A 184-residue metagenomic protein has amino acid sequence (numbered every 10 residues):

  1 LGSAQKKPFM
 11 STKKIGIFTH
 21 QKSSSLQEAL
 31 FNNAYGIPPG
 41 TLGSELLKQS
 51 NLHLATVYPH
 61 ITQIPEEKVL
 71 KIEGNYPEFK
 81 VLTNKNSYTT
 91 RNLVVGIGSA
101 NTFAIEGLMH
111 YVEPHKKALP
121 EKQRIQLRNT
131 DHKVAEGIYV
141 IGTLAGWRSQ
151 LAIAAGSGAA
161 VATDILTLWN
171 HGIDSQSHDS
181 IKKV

Functional and structural regions predicted by a protein language model:
L1-K48: Beta1-alpha1 glycine-rich phosphate/pyrophosphate-binding loop at the start of Rossmann-like nucleotide-binding domains
A4-P8, I141-K182: A conserved FAD-binding loop/helix module that cradles the flavin
T19, I97, G142: Short beta-strand/turn micro-motifs composed of small residues that flank or help shape donor/cofactor-binding pockets
L26, F103-A104, R148: Glycine/Thr-rich phosphate-binding loops of Rossmann-like dinucleotide-binding domains
A29-N84: N-terminal Rossmann-like dinucleotide/flavin-binding domain of flavoprotein oxidoreductases that bind FAD/FMN
L82-N92: Core beta-strand elements of the Rossmann-like FAD/NAD(P) dinucleotide-binding domain in flavoenzyme oxidoreductases
R91-Q123: Glycine-rich beta-alpha-beta "Rossmann" dinucleotide-binding loop(s) and their flanking helix/strand
H110, P114-Y139, G146: FAD-binding beta-loop-beta segment adjacent to the flavin cofactor pocket
